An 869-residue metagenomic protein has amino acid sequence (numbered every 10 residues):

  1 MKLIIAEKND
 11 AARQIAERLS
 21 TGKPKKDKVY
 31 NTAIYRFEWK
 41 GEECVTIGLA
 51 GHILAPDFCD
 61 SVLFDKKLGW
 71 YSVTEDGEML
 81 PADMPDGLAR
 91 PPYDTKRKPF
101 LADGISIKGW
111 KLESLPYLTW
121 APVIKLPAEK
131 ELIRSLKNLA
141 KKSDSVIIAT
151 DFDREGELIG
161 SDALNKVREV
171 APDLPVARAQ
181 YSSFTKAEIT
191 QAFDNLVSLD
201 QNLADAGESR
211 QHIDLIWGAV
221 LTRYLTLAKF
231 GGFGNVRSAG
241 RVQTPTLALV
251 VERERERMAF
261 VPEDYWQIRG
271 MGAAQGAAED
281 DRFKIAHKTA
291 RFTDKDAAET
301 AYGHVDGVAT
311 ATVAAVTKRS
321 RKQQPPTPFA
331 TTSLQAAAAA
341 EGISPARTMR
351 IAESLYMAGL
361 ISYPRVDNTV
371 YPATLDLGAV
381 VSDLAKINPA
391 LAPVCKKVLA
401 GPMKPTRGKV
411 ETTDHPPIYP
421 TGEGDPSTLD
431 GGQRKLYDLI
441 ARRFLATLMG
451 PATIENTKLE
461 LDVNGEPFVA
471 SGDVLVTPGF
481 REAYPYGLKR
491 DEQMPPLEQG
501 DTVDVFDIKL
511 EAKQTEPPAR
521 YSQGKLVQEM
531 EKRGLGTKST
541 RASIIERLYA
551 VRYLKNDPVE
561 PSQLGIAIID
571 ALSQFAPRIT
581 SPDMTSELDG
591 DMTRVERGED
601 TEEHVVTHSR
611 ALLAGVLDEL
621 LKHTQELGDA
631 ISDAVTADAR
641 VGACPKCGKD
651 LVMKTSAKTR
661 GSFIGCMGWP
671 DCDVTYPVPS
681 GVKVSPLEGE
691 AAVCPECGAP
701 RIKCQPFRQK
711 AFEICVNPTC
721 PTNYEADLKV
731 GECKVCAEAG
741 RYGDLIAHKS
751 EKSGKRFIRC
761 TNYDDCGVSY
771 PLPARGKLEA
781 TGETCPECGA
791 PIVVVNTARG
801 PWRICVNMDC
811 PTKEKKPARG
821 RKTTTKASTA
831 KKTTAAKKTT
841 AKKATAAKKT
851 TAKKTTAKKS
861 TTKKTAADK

Functional and structural regions predicted by a protein language model:
M1-W217, F506: Intrinsically disordered, low-complexity regulatory segments
K2-L3, Y35, K166, T222 (+4 more regions): Basic, low-complexity terminal or inter-domain segments flanking catalytic cores
N9-A16, E43, K98, G104 (+20 more regions): Amphipathic alpha-helical transducer elements in NTP-driven molecular machines
W39-I47, G51-K125, G234-E353, M357 (+9 more regions): Long, highly charged, low-complexity internal segments
I124, T150-F152, V170-A177, V197-A204 (+5 more regions): Short, polar/flexible loop-turn hinges at active-site or ligand-entry regions and domain interfaces
K142, F184-G270, R319: C-terminal or mid-to-C-terminal helical accessory/interaction module adjacent to the motor/catalytic core
T150-F152, A336-A338, R365: Short glycine-centered, acidic/aromatic-flanked micro-motifs in structured strand/loop junctions that mark active-site
I361-D367: Short amphipathic alpha-helical interface patches used for protein-protein assembly/oligomerization
